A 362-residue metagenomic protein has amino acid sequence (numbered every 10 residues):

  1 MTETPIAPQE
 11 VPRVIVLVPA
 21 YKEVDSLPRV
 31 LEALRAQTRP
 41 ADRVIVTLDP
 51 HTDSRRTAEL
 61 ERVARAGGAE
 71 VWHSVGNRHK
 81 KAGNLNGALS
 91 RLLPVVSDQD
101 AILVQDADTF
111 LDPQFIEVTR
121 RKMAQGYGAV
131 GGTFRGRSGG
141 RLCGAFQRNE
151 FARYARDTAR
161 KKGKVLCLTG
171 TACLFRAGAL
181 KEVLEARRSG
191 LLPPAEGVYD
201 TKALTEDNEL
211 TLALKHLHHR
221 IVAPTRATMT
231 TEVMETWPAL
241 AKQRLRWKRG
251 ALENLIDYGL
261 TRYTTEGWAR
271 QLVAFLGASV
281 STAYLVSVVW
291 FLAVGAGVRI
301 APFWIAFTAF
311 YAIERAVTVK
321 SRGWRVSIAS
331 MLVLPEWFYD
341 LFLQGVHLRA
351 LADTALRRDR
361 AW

Functional and structural regions predicted by a protein language model:
P12-I15, R43, E209: Cell-envelope/extracellular polymer assembly enzymes that use nucleotide-activated donors
E32-A41: Short, acidic, metal-binding catalytic loop of nucleotide-sugar glycosyltransferases
D42-T52, W72-S74: Short beta-strand/loop segment that forms part of the nucleotide-sugar
V75, K80-S97, P113-A203, L245 (+2 more regions): Long helical/loop segments within the catalytic core of UDP-sugar-dependent glycosyltransferases, especially the large
V95-F110: Short beta-strand-to-loop acidic/aromatic patch adjacent to the donor-nucleotide binding site
E150-A155, A241-T261, A312-E314, V346-A352: Catalytic core of nucleotide-sugar-dependent glycosyltransferases
N208-M229: Catalytic donor-sugar/metal-binding loop of nucleotide-sugar-dependent glycosyltransferases
L272-R358: Membrane-embedded multi-pass helical conduit in multi-pass membrane proteins, especially envelope-biosynthetic
